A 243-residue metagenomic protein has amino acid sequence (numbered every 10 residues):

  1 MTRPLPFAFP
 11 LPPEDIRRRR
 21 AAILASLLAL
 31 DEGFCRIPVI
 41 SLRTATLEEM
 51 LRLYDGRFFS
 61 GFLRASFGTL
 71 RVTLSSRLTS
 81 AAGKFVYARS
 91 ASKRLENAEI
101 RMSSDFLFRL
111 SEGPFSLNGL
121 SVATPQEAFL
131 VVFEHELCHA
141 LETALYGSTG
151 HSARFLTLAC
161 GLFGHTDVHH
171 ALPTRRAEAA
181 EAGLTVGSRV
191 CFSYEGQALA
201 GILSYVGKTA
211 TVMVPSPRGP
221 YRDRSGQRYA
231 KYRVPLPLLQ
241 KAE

Functional and structural regions predicted by a protein language model:
M1-F9: Cross-family signature of deubiquitinases and ubiquitin-like deconjugating cysteine proteases
P10-R18, A29-E127, A144-E243: Metalloprotease/metallohydrolase-associated module, dominated by Zn2+-dependent proteases
A22: A short mid-domain helix/strand-loop element embedded in enzyme catalytic domains that forms or borders the active-site
V131-T143: Active-site recognition of the HExxH zinc-binding catalytic motif
